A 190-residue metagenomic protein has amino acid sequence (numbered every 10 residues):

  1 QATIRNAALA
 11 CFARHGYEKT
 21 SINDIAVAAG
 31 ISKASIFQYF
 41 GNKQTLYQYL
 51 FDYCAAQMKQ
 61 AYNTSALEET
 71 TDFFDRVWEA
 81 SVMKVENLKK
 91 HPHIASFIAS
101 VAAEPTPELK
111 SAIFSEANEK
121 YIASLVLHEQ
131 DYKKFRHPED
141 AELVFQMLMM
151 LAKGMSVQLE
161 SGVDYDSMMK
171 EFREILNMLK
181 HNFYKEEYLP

Functional and structural regions predicted by a protein language model:
Q1, I22, Q44, Q48 (+6 more regions): Short, structured helix-loop boundary elements
T3, C11-T45, Y49: Helix-turn-helix
A7-C11, N87: Short amphipathic alpha-helical elements of helix-turn-helix/winged-helix folds
R14-E18, E69, H91, Y132: Short coil/turn segments at alpha/beta junctions that flank glycine-rich nucleotide-binding fingerprints
Y49, N63-K90, F145-L148: Hydrophobic alpha-helical connector segments
D52-M58: Short, basic, alpha-helical segments at the C-terminal edge of helix-turn-helix-like DNA-binding modules
V85-A123: Short secondary-structure transition hinges
A99-S100, Q130-N177, E187-P190: Hydrophobic/aromatic-rich alpha-helical bundle segments in the mid-to-C-terminal region
